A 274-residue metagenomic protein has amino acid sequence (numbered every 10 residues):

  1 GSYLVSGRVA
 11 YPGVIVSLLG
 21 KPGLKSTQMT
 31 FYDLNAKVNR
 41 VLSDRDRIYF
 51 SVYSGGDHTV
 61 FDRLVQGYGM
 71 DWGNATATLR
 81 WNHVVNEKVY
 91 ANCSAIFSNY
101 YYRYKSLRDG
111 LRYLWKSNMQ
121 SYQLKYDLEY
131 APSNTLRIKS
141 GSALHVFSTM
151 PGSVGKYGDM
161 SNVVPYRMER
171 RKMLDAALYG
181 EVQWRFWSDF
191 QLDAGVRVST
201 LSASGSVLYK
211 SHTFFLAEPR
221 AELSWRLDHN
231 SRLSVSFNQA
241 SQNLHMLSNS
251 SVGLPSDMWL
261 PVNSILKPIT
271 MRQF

Functional and structural regions predicted by a protein language model:
G1-V41, Y49-Y53: Predominantly transmembrane beta-strands of Gram-negative outer membrane beta-barrel pores used for transport
R8, Y53-S54, A143-L144, F237-S241: Short, solvent-exposed turn/loop segments enriched in Gly/Ser/Thr/Pro and often Arg
G20-K25, V65-Y68, G110-Y113, L208-S211: Short glycine-enriched, charge-decorated loop/helix-capping segments at active-site entrances that position
S26-T30, V60, G69-G73, K116-Q120 (+3 more regions): Short sequence motifs at beta-strands and strand-loop junctions characteristic of Gram-negative outer-membrane
N39-D57, D71-L208: Face-selective signature of the C-terminal outer-membrane beta-barrel domain
H83, E222-S224: Outer-membrane beta-barrel "beta-signal"
Y101, S148-D159, S202, W225 (+1 more regions): Surface-exposed extracellular loop regions of Gram-negative outer-membrane beta-barrel proteins, predominantly
Y179, E218-E222: One-face residue pattern on beta-strands with alternating periodicity enriched for small/polar residues
